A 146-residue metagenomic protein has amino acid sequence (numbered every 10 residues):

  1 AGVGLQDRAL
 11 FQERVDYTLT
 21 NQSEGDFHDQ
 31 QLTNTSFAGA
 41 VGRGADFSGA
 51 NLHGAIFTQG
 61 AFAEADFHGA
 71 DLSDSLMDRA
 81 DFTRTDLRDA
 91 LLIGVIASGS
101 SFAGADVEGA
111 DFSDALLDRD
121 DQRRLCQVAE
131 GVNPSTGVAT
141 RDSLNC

Functional and structural regions predicted by a protein language model:
G2-N145: Tandem repeat scaffolds
